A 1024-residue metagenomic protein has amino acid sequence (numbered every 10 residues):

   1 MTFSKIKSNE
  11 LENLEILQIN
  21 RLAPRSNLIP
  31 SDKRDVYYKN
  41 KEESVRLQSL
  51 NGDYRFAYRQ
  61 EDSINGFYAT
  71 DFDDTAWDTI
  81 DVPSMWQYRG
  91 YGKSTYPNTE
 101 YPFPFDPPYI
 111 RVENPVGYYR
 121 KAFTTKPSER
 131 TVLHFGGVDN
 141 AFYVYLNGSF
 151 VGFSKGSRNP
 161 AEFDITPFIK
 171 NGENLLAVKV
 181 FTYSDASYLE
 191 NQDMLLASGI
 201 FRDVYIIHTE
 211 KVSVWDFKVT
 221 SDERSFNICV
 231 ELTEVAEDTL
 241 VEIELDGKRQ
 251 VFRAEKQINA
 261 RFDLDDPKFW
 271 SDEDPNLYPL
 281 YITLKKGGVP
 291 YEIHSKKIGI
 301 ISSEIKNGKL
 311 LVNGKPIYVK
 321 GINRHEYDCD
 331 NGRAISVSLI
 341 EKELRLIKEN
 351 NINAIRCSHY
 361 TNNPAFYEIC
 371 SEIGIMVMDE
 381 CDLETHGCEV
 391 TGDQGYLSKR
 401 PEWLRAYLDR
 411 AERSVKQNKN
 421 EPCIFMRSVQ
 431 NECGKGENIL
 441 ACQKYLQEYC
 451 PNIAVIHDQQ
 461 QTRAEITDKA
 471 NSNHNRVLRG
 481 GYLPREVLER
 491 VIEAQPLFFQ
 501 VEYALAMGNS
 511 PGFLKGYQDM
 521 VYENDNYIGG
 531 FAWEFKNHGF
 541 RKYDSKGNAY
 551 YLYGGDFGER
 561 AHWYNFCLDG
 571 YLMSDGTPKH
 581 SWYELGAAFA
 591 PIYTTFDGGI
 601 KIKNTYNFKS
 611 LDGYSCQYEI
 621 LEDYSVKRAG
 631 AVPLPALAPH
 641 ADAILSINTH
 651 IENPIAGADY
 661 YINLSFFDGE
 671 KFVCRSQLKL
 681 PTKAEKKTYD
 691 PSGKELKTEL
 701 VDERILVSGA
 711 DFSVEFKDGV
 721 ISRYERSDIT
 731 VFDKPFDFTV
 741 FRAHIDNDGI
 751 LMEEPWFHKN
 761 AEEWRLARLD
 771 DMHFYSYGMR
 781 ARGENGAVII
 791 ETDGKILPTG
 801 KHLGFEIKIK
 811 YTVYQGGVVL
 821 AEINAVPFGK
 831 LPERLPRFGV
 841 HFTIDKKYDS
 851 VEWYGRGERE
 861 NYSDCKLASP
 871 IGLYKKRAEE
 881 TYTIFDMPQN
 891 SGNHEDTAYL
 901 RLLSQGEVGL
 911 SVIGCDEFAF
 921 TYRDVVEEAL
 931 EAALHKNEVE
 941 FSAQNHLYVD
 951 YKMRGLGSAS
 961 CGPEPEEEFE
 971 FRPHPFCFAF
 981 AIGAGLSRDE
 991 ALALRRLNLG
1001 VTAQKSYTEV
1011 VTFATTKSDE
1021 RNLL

Functional and structural regions predicted by a protein language model:
M1-N98, K179, Q518, D525 (+3 more regions): Accessory carbohydrate-binding/adhesion or oligomerization-edge regions at the termini of glycan-active proteins
T2-E42, S149, Y188, V289-D597 (+2 more regions): Extended substrate-binding grooves/exosites of carbohydrate-active enzymes
F3-Q18, L22, V36, N40-K41 (+10 more regions): Accessory beta-strand-rich segments of carbohydrate-active enzymes
M85-Y88, K93, E100-Y109, K155-S157 (+8 more regions): An acidic-aromatic loop/edge-strand motif
Y88, T182, S271, N653-G657 (+2 more regions): Beta-strand/loop-rich accessory regions of lumenal/periplasmic or secreted enzymes, predominantly carbohydrate-active
K170-E173, T233-E304, N663, D668-P691: Extended acidic/polar, glycine-enriched regions that form or flank non-catalytic beta-rich accessory modules
Q192-S213, G547-F596, T605-G613, L621-S625 (+6 more regions): Catalytic cores of secreted or luminal carbohydrate-active enzymes
F252-D263, Y624-A656: Intrinsically disordered, low-complexity Pro/Gly/Ser/Thr-rich segments with frequent PxxP/GP/PP motifs and embedded
